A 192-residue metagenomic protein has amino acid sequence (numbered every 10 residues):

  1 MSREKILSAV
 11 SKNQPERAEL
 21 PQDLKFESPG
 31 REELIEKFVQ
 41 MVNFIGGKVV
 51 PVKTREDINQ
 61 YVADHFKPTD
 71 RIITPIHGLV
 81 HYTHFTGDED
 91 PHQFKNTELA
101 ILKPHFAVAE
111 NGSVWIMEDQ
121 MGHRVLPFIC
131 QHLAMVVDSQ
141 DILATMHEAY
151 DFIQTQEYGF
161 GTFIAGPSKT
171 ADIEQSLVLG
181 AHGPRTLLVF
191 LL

Functional and structural regions predicted by a protein language model:
M1-L192: The feature marks the mature, well-folded catalytic cores of soluble enzymes
